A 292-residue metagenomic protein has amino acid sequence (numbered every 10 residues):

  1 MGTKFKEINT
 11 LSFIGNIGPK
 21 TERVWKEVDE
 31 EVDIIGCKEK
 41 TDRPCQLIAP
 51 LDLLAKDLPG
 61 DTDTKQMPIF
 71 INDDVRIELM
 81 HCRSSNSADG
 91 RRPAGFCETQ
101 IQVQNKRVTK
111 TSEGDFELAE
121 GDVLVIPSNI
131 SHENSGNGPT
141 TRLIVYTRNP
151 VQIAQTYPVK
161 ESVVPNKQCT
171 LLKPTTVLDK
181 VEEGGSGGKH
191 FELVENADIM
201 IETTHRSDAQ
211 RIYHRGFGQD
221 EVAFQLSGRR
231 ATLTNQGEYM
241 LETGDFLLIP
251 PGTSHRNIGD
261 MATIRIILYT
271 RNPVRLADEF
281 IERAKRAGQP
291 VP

Functional and structural regions predicted by a protein language model:
G2-G90, I153-T203, Q210-Y213, K285 (+1 more regions): A short, N-terminal "cap"/entry segment at the start of jelly-roll beta-barrel domains of the cupin/DSBH fold
D73, S112-G114, N137, E195 (+2 more regions): Short strand-coil-strand connectors
I77-H81, T99, D115, V123-V125 (+4 more regions): Conserved hydrophobic/aromatic beta-strand scaffold that supports enzyme active sites
E78-L79, T109-T111, N134, R142 (+4 more regions): Short hydrophobic/aromatic-rich beta-strand segments that constitute the beta-sheet cores of beta-sandwich/beta-barrel
R83-N86, E120-V123, P127-N129, R206-A209 (+2 more regions): Tight coil/turn sites that cap or link beta-strands
R92-E120, G216-T243: A short beta-strand-loop-beta hairpin characteristic of the jelly-roll/cupin
S128-A154, P251-A277: Ligand-binding loop in jelly-roll beta-barrel domains
